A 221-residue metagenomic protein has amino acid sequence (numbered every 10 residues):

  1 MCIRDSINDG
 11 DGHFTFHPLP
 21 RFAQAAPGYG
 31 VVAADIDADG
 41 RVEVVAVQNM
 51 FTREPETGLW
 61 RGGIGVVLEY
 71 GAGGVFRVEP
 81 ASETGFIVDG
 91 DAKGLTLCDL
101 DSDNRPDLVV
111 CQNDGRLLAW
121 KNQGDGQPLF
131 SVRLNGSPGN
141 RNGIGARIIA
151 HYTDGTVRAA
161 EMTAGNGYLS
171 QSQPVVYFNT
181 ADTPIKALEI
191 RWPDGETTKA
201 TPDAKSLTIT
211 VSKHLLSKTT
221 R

Functional and structural regions predicted by a protein language model:
M1-S6: Conserved small/polar residues in nucleotide/adenosyl-binding loops
H13-P27, V47-R53, T57-R221: Gly/Ser/Thr/Pro-enriched helix-cap/hinge segments flanking short amphipathic alpha-helices
